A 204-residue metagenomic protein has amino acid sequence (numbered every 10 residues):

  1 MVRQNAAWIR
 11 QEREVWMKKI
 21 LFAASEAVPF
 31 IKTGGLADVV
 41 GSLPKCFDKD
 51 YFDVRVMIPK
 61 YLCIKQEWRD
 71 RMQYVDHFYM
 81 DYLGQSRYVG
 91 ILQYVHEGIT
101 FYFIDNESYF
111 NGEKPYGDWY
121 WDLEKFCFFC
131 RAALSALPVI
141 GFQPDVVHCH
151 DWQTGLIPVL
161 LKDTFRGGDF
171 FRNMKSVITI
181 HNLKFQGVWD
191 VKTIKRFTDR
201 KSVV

Functional and structural regions predicted by a protein language model:
M1, W8, D145-V147: Intrinsic low-complexity/disordered segments
M1-V2, V204: Accessible peptide chain termini
R3-W16: Short, Lys/Arg-enriched N-terminal segments with co-localized hydrophobic residues within the first ~10-30 amino acids
R13-V204: Catalytic cores of nucleotide-sugar-dependent glycosyltransferases that transfer UDP/GDP/TDP-activated
